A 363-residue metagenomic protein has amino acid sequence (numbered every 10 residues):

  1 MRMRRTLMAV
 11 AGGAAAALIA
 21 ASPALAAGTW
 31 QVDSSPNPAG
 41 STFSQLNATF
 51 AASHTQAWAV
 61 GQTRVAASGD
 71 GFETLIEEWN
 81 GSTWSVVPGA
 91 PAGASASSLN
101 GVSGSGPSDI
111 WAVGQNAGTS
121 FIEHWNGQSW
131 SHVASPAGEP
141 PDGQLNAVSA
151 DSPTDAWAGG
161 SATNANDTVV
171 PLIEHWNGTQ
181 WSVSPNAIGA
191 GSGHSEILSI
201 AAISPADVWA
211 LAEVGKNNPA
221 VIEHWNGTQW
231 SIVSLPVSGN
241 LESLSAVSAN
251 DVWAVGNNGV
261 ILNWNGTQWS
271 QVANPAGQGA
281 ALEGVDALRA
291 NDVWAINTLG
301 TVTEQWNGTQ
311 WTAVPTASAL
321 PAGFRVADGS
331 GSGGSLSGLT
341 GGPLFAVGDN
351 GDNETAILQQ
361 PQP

Functional and structural regions predicted by a protein language model:
M1-R2, A322: Intrinsically disordered, low-complexity regions enriched in serine, threonine, proline and polar/charged residues
R2-A26: Secretory targeting and sorting signals
L25-P363: Residue-level hotspots at or immediately adjacent to binding/recognition sites across diverse folds
